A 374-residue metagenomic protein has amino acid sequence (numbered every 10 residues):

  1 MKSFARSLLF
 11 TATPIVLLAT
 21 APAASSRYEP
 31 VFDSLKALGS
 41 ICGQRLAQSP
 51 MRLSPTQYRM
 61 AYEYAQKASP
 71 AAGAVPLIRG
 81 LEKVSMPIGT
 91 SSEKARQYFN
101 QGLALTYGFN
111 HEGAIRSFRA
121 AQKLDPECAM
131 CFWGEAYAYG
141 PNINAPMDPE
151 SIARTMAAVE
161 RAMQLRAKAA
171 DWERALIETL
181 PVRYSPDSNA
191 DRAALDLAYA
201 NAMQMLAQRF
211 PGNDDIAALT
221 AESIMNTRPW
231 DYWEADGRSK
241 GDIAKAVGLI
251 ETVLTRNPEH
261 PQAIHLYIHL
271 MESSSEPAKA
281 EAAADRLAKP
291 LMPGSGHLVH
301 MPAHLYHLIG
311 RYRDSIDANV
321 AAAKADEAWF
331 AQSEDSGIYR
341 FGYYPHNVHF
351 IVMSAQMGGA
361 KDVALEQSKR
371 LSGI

Functional and structural regions predicted by a protein language model:
K2-T11: Bacterial N-terminal signal peptides that target proteins for export
F10-A19: Bacterial N-terminal signal peptides
P22-Y267, E272-M292, L308-W329, V348 (+1 more regions): N-terminal alpha-helical interaction modules that lie
G296: Sequence context surrounding c-type heme c attachment/ligation sites in exported
A328-G342: Acidic, Ser/Thr-rich low-complexity linear motifs
P345: Conserved catalytic alpha/beta cores of large enzymes that bind or transform nucleotide phosphates and polynucleotides
